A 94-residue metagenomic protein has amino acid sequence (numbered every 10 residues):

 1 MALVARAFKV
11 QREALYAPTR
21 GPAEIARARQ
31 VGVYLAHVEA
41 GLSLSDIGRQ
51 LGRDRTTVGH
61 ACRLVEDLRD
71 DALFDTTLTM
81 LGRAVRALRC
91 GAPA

Functional and structural regions predicted by a protein language model:
M1, S43-L44: Helix-turn-helix DNA-binding elements, focusing on the entry/boundary residues of the two helices that contact DNA
R6-R29: Short, Lys/Arg-enriched anionic-surface-contact patches
A26-G41: Short, amphipathic alpha-helical "recognition" segments used to contact nucleic acids or chromatin
H37, A61-V65, R69: DNA major-groove recognition helix of helix-turn-helix
S45-Q50, D54: Short alpha-helical "recognition helix" segments of helix-turn-helix
T57-V58: Helix-turn-helix DNA-binding helix
R69-L88: Short Lys/Arg-enriched helix C-cap and helix-to-coil transition segments that create basic nucleic-acid-contact patches
